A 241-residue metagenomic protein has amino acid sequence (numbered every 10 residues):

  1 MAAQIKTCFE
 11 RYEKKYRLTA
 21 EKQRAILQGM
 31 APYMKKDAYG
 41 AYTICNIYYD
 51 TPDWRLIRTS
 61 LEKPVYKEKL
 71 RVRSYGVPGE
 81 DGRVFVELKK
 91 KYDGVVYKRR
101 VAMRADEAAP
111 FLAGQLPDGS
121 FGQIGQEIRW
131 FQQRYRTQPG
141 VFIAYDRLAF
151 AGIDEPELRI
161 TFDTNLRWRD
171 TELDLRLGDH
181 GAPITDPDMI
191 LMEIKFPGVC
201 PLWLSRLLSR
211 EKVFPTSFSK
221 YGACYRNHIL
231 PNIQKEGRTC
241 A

Functional and structural regions predicted by a protein language model:
M1-A241: Phosphate-end processing signature that detects enzymes handling 5′-triphosphorylated RNA and polyphosphate
